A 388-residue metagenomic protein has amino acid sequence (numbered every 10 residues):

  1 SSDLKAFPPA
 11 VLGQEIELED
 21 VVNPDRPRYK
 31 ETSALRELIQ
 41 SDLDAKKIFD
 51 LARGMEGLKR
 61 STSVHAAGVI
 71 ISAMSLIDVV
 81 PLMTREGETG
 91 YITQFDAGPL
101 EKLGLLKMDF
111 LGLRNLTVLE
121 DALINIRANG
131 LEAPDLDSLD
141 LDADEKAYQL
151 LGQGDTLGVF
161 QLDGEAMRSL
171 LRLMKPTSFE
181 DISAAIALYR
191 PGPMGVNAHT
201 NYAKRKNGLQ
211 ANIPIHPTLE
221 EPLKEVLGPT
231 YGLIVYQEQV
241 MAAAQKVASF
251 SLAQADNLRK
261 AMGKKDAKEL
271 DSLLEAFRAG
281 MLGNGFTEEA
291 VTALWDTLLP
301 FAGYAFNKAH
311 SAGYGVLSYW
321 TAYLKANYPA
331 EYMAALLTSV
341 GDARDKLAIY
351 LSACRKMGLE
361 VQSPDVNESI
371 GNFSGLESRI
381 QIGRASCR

Functional and structural regions predicted by a protein language model:
S2-R388: Noncatalytic, beta-rich nucleic-acid-contacting surfaces in large DNA/RNA-processing enzymes
